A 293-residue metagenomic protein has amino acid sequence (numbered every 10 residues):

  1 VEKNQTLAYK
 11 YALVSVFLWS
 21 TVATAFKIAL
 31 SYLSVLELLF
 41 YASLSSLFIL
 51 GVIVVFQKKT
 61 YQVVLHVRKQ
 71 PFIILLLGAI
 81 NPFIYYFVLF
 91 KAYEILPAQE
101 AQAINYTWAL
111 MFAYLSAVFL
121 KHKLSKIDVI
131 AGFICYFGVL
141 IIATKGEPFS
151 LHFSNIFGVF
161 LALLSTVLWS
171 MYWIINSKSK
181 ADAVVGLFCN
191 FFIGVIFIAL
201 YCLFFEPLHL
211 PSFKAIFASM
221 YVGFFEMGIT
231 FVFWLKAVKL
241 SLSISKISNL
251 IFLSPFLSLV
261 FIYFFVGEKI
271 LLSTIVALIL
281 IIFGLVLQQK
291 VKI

Functional and structural regions predicted by a protein language model:
V1-Y41, P148-K178, I196-F197, F261: Glycine-/small-residue-enriched transmembrane alpha-helix faces in small-molecule transporters and effluxers
N4-Y9, Y32-F40, H66-P71, T144-S165 (+2 more regions): Juxtamembrane helix-entry segments on the extracytoplasmic side of multipass membrane proteins
V22-A23, K58-N105, I141, G223-S241: Specific transmembrane alpha-helical segments of multi-pass solute transporters/efflux pumps, especially DMT/EamA
Y32-I84, M111-F112, L168-M171, F188-F205 (+1 more regions): Transmembrane alpha-helices of multi-pass small-molecule transport proteins
L39-Y41, E100-T107, N176-V195, M227-F264: Helix-helix packing/entry segments at the starts of transmembrane helices
Y41-S43, F252-I293: C-terminal-most transmembrane helix of multi-pass membrane proteins
I49, V54, W108-I130, P255-V276: C-terminal transmembrane-helix exit sites in multi-pass transporters
L50, L124-G146, V195, S273-K292: Hydrophobic transmembrane alpha-helices of multi-pass small-molecule transport proteins
